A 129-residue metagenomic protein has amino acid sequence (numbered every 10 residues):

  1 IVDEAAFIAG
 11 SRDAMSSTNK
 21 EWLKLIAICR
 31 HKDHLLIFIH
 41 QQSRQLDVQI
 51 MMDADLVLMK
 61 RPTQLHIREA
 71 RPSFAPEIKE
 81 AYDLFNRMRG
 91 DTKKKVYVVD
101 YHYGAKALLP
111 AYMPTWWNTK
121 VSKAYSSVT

Functional and structural regions predicted by a protein language model:
I1-F74: Conserved P-loop NTPase motor cores
K20, K24, K32, K60 (+4 more regions): Context-gated lysine
H34, P72, P76, K94-D100: Generic preference for hydrophobic/aromatic residues in regular secondary structure cores
L56, N86-T129: Conserved P-loop NTPase motor module
P76-Y82: Low-complexity, small/polar and acidic-rich linker and loop segments
